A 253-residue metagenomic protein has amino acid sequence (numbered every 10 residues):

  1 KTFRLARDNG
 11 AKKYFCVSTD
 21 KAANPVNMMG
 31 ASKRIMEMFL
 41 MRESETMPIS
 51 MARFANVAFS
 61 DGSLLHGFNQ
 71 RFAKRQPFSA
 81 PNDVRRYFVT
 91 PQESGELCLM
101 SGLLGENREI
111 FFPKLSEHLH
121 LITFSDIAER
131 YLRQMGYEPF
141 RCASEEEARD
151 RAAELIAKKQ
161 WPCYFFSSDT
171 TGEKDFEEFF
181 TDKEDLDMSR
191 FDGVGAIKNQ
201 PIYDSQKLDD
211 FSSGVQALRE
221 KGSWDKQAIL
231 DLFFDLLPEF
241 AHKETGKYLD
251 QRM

Functional and structural regions predicted by a protein language model:
K1-R34, R42: Conserved Rossmann-fold NAD(P)-dependent oxidoreductase catalytic core, especially the SDR/UDP-sugar
M38-M253: Strand-loop microenvironment adjacent to phosphate/nucleotide-handling motifs in alpha/beta enzyme folds
